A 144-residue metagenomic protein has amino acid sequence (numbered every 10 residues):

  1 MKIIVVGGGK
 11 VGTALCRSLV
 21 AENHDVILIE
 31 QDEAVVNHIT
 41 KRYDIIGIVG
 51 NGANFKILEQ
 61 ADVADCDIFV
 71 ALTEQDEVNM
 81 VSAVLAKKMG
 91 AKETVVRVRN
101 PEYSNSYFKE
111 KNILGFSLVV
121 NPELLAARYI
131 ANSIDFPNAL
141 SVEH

Functional and structural regions predicted by a protein language model:
M1-H144: Cytosolic regulatory regions of ion transport systems
